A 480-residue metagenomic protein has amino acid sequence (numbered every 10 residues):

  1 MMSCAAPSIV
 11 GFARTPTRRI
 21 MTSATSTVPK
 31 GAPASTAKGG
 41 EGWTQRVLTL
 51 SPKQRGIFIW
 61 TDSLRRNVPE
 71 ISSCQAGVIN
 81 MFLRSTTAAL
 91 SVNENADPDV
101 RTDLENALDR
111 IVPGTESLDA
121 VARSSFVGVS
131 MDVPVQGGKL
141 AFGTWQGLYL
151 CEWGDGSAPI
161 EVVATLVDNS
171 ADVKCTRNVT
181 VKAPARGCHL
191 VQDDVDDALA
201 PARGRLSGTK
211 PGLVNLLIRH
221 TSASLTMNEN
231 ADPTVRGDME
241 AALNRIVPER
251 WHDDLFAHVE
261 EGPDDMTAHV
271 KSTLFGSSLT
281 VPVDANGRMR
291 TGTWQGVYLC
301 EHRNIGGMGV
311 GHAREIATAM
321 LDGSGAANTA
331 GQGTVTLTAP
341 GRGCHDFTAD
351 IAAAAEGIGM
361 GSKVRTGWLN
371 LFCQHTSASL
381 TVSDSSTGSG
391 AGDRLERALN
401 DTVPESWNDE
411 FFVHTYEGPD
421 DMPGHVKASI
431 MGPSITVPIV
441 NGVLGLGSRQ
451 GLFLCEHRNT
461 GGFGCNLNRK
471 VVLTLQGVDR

Functional and structural regions predicted by a protein language model:
C4, I9-G11, R19, S23-R480: Active-site histidine-anchored catalytic micro-motif
